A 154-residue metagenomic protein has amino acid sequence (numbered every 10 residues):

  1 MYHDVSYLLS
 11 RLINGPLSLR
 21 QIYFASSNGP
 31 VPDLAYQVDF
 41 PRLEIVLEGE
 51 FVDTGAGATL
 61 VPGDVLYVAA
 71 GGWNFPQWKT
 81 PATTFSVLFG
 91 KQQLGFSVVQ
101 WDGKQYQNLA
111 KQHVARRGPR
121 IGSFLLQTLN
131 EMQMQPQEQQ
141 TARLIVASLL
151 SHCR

Functional and structural regions predicted by a protein language model:
M1-L60: Generic protein-terminus/edge-of-domain signal
M1-Q21, Y67-P136: A hydrophobic/aromatic-rich effector-binding and dimerization subdomain of bacterial HTH-type transcriptional regulators
R42, R120, Q140-T141: Amphipathic alpha-helical recognition patches that constitute DNA-binding helices
G63-D64: Loop/turn positions that initiate beta-strands
Q133-S148: All-alpha amphipathic helical-bundle segments outside canonical DNA-binding/catalytic cores that form hydrophobic
L149-R154: Hydrophobic recognition helices of helix-based DNA-binding modules
